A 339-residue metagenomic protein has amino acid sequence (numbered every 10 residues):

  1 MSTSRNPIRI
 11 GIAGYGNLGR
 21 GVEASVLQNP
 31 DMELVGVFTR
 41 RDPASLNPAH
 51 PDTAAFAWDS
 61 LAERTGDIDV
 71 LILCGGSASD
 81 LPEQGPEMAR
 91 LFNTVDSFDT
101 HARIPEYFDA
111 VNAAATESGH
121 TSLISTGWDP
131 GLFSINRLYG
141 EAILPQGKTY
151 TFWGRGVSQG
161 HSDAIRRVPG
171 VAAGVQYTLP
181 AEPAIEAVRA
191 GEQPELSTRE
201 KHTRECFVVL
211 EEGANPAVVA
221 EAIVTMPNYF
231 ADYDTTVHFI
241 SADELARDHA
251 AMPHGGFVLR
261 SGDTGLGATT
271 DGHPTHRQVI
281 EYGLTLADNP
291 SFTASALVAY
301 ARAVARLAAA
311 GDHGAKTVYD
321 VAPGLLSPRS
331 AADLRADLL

Functional and structural regions predicted by a protein language model:
R9, G21, Q28-L34, F38-A62 (+1 more regions): C-terminal substrate-binding/catalytic lobe of Rossmann-fold NAD(P)-dependent oxidoreductases
Y15: Glycine-rich Rossmann-fold phosphate-binding loop(s) that bind the pyrophosphate of adenine dinucleotide cofactors
L18: Hydrophobic/small residue at the entry helix of a nucleotide-binding pocket
L61-I68, A78-S97: Rossmann-fold NAD(P) dinucleotide-binding segment
F98-S122: Rossmann-fold NAD(P)-binding glycine/threonine-rich loop
L132-K148, D163-A173, A303: Oxidoreductase and adenylate-handling cofactor-binding alpha/beta cores
E281-L339: NAD(P)-dependent Rossmann-like dehydrogenase/reductase catalytic/cofactor-binding core
